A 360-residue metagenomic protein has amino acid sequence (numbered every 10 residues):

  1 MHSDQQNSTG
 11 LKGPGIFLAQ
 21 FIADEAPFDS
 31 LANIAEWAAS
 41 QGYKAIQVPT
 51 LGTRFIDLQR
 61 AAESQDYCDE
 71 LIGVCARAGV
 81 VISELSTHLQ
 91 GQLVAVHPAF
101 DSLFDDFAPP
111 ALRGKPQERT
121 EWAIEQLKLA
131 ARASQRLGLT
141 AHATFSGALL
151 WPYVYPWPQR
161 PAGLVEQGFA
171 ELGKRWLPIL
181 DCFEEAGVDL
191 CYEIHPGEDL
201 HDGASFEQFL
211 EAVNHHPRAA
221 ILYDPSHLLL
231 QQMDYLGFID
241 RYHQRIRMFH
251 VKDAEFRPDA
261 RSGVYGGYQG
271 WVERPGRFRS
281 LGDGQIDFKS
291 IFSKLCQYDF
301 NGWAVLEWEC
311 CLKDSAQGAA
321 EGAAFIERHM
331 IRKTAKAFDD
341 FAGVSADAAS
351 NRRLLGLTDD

Functional and structural regions predicted by a protein language model:
T9-P14, D29, A45-I46, L85 (+4 more regions): Acidic/histidine-rich catalytic cores of soluble enzymes
F21-I22, V305-S315, G343: A short, acidic, flexible beta-alpha connecting loop/helix-capping segment that sits on the rim of active
E25-A38, W122-R132, L230-I239, F288-I291: Short, acidic/polar
L31-G52, L137-G138: Catalytic domains of carbohydrate-active enzymes, especially glycoside hydrolases
E36-W37, E70, A76-R77, V94-A220 (+1 more regions): Active-site acidic/histidine proton-transfer and metal-coordination neighborhood in alpha/beta enzyme cores
Y43, V48, V80, L139 (+2 more regions): A structural motif
V48-L71, G91, S146-Y153: Glycine-rich, proline-tolerant flexible connector loops at the mouths of alpha/beta enzymes
S315-F338, A342: C-terminal helical cap(s) of enzyme catalytic domains, especially alpha/beta-barrels
